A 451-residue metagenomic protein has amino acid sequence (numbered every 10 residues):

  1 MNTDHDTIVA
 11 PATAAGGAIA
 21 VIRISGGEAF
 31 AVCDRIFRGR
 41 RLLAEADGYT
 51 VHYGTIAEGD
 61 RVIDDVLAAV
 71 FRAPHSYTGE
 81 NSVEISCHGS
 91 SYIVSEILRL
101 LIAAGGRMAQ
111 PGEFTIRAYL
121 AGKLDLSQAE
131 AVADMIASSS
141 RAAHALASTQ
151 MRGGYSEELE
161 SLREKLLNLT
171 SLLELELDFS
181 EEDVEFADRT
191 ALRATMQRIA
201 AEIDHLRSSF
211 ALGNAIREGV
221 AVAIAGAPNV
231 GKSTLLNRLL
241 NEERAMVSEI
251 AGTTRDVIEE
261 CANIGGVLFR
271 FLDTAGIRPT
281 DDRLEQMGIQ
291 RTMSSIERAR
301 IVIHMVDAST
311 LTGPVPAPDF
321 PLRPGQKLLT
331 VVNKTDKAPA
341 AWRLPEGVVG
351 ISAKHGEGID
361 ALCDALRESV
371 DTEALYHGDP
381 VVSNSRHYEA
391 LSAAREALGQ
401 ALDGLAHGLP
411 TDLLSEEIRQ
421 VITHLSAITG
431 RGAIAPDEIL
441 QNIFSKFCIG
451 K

Functional and structural regions predicted by a protein language model:
M1-A145, T149, G153, L329: A glycine-rich (often HGG/GG-containing) alpha/beta subdomain
N2-P11, R141-N263, T280-D282, S309-K451: C-terminal-of-GTPase-core extension/linker across diverse P-loop GTPases
G16, G27-E28, R72-S76, S90-Y92 (+5 more regions): Conserved nucleotide-binding/hydrolysis micro-motifs of P-loop NTPases
G17-A18, Y49-V51, R298-V302, G325-L328 (+1 more regions): Short glycine-/polar-rich loops that comprise or flank the Walker A/P-loop and associated switch/sensor motifs
H52-R72, G252-T280, R298-I301: Switch I (G2) and immediately adjacent beta-strands of P-loop GTPase domains
G122, N229, D273: Conserved G/P- and acidic residue-centered "switch" motifs that form tight phosphate/ATP-binding loops in soluble
F271, M305, V331: Generic enzyme active-site microenvironment
E285-S309, S352: Inter-motif core of Ras-like GTPase G domains
